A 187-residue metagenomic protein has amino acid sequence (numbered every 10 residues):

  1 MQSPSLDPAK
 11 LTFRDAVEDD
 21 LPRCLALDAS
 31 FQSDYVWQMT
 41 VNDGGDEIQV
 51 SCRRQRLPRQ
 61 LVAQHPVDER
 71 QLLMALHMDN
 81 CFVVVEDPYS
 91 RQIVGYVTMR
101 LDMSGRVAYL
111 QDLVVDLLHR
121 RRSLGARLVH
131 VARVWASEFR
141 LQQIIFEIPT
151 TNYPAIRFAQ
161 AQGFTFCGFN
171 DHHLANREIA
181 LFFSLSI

Functional and structural regions predicted by a protein language model:
M1-K10, L25, Q32, R177-I187: Terminal substrate-recognition subdomain of acyl/acetyltransferases
A16, L113-V115, I148: Hydrophobic adenine-recognition pocket in adenosine-nucleotide-binding enzymes
D19-P22, G105, Y153-P154: Short alpha-helical
A26-Q111, D116-L117, H130-V131, W135 (+2 more regions): Acetyl-CoA-dependent GNAT
V115, R121-V134, E138, R157-A161: Conserved acetyl-CoA-binding loop-helix of GNAT-fold acetyltransferases
A136-I148: Conserved GNAT acetyl-CoA-binding A-motif
E147-I148, Q160-L181: Conserved catalytic-core motifs of GNAT/GCN5-like acyltransferases
